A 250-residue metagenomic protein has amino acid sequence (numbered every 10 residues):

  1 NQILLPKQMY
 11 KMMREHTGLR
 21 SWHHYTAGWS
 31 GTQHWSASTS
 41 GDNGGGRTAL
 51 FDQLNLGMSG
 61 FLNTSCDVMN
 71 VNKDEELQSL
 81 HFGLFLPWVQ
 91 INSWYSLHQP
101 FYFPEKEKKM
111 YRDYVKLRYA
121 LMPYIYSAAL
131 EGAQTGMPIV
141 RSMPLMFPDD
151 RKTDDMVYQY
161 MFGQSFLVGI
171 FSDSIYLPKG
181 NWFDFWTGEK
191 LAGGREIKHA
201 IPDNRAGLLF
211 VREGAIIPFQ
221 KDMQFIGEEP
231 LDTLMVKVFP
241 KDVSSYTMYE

Functional and structural regions predicted by a protein language model:
N1-A206, V211-R212: Catalytic-domain carbohydrate-binding cleft regions of carbohydrate-active enzymes
A206-E250: Accessory, solvent-exposed terminal regions and/or long lumenal/extracellular loops of proteins
